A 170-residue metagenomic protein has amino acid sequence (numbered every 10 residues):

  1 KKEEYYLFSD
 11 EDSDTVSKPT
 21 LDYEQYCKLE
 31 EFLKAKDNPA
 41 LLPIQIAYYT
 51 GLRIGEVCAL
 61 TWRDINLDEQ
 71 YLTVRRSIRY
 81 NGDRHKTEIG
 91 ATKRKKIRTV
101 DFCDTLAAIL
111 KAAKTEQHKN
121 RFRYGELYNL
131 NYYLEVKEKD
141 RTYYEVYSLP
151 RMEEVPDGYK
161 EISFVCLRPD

Functional and structural regions predicted by a protein language model:
K1, G158-Y159, S163-D170: Short, intrinsically disordered, charge-balanced linker/junction segments flanking boundaries in proteins
K2-L60, D68, K96-I97, N120: Basic, Lys/Arg- and aromatic-enriched nucleic-acid-binding interface segment
Y6, I65, V100, I162-F164: Short non-domain terminal segments
S17-K18, R75, K86, S163: Generic secondary-structure boundary/loop-capping signal
Q25, L60-D157: Conserved tyrosine-mediated DNA breakage-rejoining catalytic core shared by Y-recombinases
